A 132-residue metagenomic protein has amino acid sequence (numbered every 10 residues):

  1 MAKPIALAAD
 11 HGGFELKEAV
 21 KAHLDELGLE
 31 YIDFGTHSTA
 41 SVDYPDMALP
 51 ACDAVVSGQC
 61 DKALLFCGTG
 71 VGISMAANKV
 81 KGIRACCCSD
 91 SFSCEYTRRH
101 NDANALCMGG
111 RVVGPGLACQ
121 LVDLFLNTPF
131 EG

Functional and structural regions predicted by a protein language model:
P4-I5, C60-A63, G82-R84: Short active-site oxyanion
A6-A8, G12-G13, S91-G132: C-terminal binding/interaction regions
A6-E26: Glycine-rich phosphate/diphosphate-binding loop of Rossmann-like nucleotide-binding domains
L27, A54, G58, V80 (+2 more regions): Change "in soluble alpha/beta enzymes" to "in soluble alpha/beta proteins
E30-S41: A short beta-strand-loop structural module common to alpha/beta enzyme folds
D46-L49, C88-D90: Charged helix-capping and loop-helix junction motifs
M47-L65, T69: Short, structured active-site "lid" loops
L65-R111: Mid-chain, well-packed structural core segment of small domains
